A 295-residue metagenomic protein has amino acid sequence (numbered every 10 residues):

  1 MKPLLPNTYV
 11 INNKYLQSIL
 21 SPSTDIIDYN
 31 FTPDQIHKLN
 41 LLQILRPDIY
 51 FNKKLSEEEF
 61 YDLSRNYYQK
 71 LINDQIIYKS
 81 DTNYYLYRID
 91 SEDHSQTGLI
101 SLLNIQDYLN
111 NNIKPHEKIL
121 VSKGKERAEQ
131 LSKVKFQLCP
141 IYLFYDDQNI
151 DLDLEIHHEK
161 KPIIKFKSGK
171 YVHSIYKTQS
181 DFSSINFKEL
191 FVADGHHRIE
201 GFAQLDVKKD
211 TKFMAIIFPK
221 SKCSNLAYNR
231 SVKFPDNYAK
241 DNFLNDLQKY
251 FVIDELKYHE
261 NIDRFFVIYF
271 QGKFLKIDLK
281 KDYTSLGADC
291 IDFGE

Functional and structural regions predicted by a protein language model:
M1-E295: Surface-exposed, charge/polar-rich loops and edge strands
